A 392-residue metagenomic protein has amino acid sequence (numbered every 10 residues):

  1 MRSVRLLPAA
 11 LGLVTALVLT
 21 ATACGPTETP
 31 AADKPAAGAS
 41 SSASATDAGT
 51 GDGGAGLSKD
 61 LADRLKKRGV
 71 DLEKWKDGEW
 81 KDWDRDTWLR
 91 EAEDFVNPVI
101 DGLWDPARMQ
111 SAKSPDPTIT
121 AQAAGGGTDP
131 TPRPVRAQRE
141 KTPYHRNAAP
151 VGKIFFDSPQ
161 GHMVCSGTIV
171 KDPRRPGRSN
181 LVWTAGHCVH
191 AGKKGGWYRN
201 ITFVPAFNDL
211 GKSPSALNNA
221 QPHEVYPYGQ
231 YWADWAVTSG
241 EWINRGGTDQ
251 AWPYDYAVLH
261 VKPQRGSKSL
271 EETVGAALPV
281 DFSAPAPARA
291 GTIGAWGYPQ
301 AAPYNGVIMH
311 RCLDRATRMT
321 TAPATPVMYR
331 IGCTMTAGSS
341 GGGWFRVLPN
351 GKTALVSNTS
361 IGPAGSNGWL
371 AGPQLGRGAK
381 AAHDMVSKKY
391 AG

Functional and structural regions predicted by a protein language model:
M1-E28: Secretory targeting and sorting signals
A21-Y144, G392: N-terminal low-complexity, Pro/Thr-rich disordered segments that flank secretion/membrane-targeting signals
A92-A206, P214: N-terminal carbohydrate-binding/catalytic regions of secreted carbohydrate-active enzymes
R139-A149, F155-S158, V170-P173, H190 (+1 more regions): Conserved catalytic-core segment of clan PA serine endopeptidases
H145-N147, P173-G177, K194-W197, D249-P253 (+3 more regions): Extracellular/periplasmic catalytic domains that process cell-envelope and extracellular macromolecules
W252-G332: Chymotrypsin/trypsin-fold serine protease catalytic domain
G266, G365-G392: C-terminal cap/linker of serine protease catalytic domains
T334-N358: Catalytic nucleophile loop of clan PA
